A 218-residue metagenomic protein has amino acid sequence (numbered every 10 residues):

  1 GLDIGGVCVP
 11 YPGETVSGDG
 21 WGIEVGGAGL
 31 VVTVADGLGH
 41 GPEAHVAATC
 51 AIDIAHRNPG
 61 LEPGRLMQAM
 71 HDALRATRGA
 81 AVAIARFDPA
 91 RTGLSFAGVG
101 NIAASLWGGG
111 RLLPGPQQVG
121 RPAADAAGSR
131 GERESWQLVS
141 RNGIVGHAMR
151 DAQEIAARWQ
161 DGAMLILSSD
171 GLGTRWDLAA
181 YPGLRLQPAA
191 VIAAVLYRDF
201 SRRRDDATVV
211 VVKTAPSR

Functional and structural regions predicted by a protein language model:
G1-D53, A148-A157, D205: N-terminal entry segment of metal-dependent catalytic domains or homologous docking segments
D3-G5, V31, A81, S95 (+2 more regions): Structural motif
C8, I84-D88, V211-K213: A general secondary-structure junction signal
E14-L30, G79-V82, A126-D177, R202: Acidic loop->beta-strand submotif enriched in PP2C/PPM serine/threonine phosphatases
I23-E24, W107-G109, V212: Short beta-strand-to-turn element immediately C-terminal to the catalytic PLP-Schiff-base lysine in fold type I
G37-L38, I102, D170-G171: Active-site metal-binding loops of divalent metal-dependent hydrolases
H45-P114, G120-R130, L138-V139, R150-E154: Catalytic core of PPM/PP2C metal-dependent serine/threonine phosphatase domains
Q68-D72, R158-R218: C-terminal catalytic subdomain
